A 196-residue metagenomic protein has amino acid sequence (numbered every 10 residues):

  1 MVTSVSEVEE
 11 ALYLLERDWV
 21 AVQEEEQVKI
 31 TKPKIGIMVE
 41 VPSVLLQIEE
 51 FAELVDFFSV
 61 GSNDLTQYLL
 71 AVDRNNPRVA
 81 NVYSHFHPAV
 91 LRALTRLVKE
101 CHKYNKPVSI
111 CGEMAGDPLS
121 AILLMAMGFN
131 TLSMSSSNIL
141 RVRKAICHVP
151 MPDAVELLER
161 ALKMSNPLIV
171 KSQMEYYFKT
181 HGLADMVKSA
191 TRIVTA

Functional and structural regions predicted by a protein language model:
M1-A196: Conserved alpha/beta-domain cores
